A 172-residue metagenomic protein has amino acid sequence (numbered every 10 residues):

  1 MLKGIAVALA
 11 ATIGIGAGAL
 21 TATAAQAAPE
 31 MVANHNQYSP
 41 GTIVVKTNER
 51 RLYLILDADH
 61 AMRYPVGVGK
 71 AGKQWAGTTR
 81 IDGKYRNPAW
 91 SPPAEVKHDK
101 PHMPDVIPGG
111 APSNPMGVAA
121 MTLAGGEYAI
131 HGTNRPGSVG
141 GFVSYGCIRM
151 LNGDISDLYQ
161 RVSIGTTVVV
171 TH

Functional and structural regions predicted by a protein language model:
M1-A10: Bacterial N-terminal signal peptides that target proteins for export
I13-A24: C-terminal segment of classical bacterial N-terminal signal peptides
A25-K46: Short N-terminal segments immediately surrounding and downstream of signal-peptide cleavage
P29-E30, Y38, A58-R63, K70-K73 (+3 more regions): Exported/periplasmic cell-wall-interacting domains
G41-I43, R50, A119: Residue-level detector of beta-strand structural context in well-folded domains
V44-K46, Y53-L54, M150: Structural recognition of beta-strand segments within beta-rich domains
T47-E49, G125: Residue-level signal for tight coil/turn positions that link beta-strands
R51-Y53, R80, A129: General beta-strand recognition
